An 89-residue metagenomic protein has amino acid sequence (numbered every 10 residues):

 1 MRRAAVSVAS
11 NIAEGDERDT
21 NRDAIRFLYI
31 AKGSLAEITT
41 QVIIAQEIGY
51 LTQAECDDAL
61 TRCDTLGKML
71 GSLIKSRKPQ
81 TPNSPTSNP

Functional and structural regions predicted by a protein language model:
R2-P89: Short, C-terminally biased terminal segments at protein or domain edges
